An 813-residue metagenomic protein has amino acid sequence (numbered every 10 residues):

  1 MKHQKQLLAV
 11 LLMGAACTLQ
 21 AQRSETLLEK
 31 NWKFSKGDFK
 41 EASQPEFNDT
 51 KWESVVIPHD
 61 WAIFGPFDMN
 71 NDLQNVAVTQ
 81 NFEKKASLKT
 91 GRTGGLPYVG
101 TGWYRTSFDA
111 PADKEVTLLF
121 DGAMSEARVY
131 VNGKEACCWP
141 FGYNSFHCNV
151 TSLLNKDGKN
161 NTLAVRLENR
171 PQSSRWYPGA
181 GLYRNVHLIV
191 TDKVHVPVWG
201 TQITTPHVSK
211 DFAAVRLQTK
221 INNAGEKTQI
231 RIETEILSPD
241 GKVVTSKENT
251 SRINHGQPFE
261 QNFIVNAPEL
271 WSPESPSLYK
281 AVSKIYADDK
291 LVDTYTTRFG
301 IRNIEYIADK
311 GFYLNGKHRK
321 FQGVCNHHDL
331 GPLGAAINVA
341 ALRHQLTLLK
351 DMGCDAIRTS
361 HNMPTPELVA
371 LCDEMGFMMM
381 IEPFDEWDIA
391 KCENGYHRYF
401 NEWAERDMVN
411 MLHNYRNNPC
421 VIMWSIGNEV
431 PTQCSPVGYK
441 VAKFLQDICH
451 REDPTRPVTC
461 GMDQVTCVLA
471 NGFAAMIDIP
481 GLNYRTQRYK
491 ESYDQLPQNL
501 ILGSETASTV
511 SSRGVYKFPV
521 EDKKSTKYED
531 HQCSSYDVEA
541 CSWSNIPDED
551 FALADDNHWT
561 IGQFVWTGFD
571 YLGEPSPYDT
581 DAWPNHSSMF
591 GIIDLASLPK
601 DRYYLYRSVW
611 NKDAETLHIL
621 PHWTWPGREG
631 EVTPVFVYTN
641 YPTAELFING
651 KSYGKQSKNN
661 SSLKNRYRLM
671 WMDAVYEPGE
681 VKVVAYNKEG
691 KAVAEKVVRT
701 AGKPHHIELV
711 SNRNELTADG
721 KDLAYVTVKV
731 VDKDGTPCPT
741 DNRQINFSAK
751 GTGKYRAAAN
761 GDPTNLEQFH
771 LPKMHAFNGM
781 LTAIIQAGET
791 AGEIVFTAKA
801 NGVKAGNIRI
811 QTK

Functional and structural regions predicted by a protein language model:
M1-S24: Bacterial Sec-dependent N-terminal signal peptides
Q22-V116, S173, G179-L182, V194 (+4 more regions): Extended carbohydrate-recognition surfaces in non-catalytic/accessory domains of CAZymes and lectin-like proteins
T26-L28, G37-D38, G94-Q202, A224 (+4 more regions): Accessory beta-strand-rich segments of carbohydrate-active enzymes
K36, D60, F64-P66, N185 (+2 more regions): Extended substrate-binding grooves/exosites of carbohydrate-active enzymes
P45-E46, T228-E233, E274-K280, N640 (+4 more regions): Short flexible loop/turn segments that cap and initiate beta-strands
N155-G158, K220-I307, W671, E677-P678 (+2 more regions): Extended acidic/polar, glycine-enriched regions that form or flank non-catalytic beta-rich accessory modules
L217-K220, K284, V635-T639, V684-A685 (+4 more regions): Beta-strand-rich structural segments
Y306, S608, A614-P634, Y641-T643 (+4 more regions): Short S/T/G/P-enriched beta-strand
